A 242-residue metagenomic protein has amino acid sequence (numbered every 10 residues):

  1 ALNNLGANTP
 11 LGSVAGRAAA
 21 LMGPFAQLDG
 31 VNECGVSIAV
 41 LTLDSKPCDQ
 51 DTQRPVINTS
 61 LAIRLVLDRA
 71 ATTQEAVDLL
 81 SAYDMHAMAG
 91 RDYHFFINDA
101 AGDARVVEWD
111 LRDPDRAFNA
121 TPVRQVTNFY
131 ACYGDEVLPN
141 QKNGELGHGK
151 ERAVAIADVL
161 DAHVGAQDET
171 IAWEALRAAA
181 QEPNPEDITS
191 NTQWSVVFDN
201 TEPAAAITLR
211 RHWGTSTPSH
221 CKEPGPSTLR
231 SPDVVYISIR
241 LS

Functional and structural regions predicted by a protein language model:
A1-F25, D29-R69, E75, L79 (+2 more regions): C-terminal, well-structured catalytic/ligand-binding subdomain of enzymes
A82-A87: A short structural micro-motif
